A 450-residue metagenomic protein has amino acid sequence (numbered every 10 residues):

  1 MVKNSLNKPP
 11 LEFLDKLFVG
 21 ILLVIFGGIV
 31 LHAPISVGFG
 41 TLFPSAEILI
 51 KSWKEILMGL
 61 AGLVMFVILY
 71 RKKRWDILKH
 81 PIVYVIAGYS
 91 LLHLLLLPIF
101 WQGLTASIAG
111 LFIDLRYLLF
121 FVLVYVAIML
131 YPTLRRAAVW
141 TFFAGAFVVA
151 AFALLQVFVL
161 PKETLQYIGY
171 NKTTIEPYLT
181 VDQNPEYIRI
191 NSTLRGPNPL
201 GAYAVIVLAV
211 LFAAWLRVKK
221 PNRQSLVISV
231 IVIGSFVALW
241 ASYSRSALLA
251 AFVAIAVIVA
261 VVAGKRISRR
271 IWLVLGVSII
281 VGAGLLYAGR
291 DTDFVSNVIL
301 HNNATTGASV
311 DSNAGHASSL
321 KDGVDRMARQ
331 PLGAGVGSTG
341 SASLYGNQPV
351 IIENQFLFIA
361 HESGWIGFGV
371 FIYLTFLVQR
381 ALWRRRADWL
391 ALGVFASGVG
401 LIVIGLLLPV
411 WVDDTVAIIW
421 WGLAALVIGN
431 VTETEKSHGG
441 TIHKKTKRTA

Functional and structural regions predicted by a protein language model:
F18-F39, I56-L115, L119, L401-I402: N-terminal hydrophobic segments of proteins, predominantly signal-anchor/transmembrane helices of inner/organellar
V19, F252, L392-I404, V410-A450: Transmembrane alpha-helices of multi-pass inner-membrane enzymes
A33-P44, P98-Q102, A150-P197: Membrane-interfacial helix-loop-helix modules of multi-pass inner-membrane proteins that assemble, modify, or transport
P34-I35, R290, F294-S296, N302-S363: Long extracytoplasmic/lumenal interhelical loops at the membrane interface of multi-pass membrane proteins
L119-F121, V126, W140-F147, L208-G289 (+1 more regions): Hydrophobic alpha-helical segments of polytopic membrane proteins
A151, V157-P161, S242, V259-G307 (+1 more regions): A membrane-periplasm/extracellular boundary helix in multi-pass inner-membrane enzymes that assemble envelope glycans
S192, G196, F236-W240, S319 (+3 more regions): A conserved mid-to-late transmembrane alpha helix and its immediate loop/hinge that forms the functional core
W215, F252, A256-A260, E362-I402: Hydrophobic transmembrane alpha-helices and their immediate junctions
